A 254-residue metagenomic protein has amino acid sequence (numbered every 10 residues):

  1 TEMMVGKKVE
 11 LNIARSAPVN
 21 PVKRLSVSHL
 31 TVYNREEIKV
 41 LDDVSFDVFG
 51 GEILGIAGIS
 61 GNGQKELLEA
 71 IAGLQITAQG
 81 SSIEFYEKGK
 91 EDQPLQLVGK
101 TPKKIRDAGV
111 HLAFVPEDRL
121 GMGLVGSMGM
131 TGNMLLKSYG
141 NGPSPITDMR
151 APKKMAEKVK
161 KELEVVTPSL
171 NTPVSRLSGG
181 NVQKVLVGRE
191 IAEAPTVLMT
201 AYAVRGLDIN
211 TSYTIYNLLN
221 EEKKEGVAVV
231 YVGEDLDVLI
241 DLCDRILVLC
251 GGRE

Functional and structural regions predicted by a protein language model:
T1-E254: Glycine-rich phosphate-binding loops of nucleotide-dependent enzymes
